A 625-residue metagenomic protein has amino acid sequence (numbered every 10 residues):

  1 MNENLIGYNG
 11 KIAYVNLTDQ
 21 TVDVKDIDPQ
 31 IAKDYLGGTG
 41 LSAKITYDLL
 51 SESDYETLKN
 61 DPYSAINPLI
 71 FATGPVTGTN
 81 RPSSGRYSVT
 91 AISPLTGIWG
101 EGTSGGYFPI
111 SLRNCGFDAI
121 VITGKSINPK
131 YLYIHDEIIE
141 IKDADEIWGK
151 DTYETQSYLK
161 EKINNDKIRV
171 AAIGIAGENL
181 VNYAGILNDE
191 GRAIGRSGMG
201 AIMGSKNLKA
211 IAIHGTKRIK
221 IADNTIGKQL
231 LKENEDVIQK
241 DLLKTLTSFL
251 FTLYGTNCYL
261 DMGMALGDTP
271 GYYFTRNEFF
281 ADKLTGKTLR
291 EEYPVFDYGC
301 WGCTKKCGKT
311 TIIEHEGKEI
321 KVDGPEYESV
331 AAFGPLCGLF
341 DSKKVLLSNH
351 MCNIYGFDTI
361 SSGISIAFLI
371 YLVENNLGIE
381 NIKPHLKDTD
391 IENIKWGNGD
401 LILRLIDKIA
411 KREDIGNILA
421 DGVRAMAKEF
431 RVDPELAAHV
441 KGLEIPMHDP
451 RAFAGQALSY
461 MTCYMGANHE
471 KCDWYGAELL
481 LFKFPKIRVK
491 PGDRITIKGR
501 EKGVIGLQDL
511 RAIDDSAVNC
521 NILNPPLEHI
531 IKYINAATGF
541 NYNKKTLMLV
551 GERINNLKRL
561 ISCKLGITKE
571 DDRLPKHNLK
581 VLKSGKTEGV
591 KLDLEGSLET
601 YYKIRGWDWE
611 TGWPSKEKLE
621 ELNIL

Functional and structural regions predicted by a protein language model:
M1-R196, G200, S205-N224, K228-T245 (+3 more regions): Protein-protein interaction/assembly regions in multi-subunit complexes
K160, K167-M199, M203-L625: Extended C-terminal regions of large enzymes
